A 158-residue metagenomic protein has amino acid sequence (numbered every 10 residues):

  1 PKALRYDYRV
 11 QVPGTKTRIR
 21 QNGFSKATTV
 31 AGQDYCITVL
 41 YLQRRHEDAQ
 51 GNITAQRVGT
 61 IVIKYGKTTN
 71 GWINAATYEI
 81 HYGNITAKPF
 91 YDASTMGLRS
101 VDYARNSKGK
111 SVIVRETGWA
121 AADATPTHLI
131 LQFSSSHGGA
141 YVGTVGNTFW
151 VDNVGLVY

Functional and structural regions predicted by a protein language model:
P1-A49: Extracellular-facing segments of soluble proteins and assemblies that are Gly/Ser/Thr-biased and enriched in aromatics
K2, D34-T38, N74, T125 (+1 more regions): Residues that flank catalytic or metal-binding motifs in active/ligand-binding sites
A3-R9, R18-I19, V39-Y41, E79-H81 (+3 more regions): Residues within well-ordered beta-strands of beta-sheet-rich folds
Y6, Y35-A49, W119-G139: A short, hydrophobic secondary-structure junction motif
P13-T15, E47, I85-A87, G138 (+1 more regions): Generic "edge-of-domain/loop-turn" microfeature
Q21-D34, I113-T127: Short, surface-exposed loop and linker segments with low hydrophobicity and enrichment for Pro/Ser/Thr
R45-A122, T144: Extracellular carbohydrate recognition and processing domains and analogous Trp-centered ligand-binding platforms
G118-A124, S136-Y158: Extracellular carbohydrate recognition
